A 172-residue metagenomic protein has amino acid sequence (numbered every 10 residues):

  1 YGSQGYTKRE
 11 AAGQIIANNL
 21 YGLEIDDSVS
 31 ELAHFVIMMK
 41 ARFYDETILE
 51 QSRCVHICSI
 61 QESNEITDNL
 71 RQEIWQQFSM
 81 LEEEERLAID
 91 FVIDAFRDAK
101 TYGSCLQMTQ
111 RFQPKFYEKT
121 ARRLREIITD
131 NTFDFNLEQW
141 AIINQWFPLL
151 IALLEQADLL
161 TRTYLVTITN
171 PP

Functional and structural regions predicted by a protein language model:
Y1-P172: SAM-dependent methyltransferase catalytic region
